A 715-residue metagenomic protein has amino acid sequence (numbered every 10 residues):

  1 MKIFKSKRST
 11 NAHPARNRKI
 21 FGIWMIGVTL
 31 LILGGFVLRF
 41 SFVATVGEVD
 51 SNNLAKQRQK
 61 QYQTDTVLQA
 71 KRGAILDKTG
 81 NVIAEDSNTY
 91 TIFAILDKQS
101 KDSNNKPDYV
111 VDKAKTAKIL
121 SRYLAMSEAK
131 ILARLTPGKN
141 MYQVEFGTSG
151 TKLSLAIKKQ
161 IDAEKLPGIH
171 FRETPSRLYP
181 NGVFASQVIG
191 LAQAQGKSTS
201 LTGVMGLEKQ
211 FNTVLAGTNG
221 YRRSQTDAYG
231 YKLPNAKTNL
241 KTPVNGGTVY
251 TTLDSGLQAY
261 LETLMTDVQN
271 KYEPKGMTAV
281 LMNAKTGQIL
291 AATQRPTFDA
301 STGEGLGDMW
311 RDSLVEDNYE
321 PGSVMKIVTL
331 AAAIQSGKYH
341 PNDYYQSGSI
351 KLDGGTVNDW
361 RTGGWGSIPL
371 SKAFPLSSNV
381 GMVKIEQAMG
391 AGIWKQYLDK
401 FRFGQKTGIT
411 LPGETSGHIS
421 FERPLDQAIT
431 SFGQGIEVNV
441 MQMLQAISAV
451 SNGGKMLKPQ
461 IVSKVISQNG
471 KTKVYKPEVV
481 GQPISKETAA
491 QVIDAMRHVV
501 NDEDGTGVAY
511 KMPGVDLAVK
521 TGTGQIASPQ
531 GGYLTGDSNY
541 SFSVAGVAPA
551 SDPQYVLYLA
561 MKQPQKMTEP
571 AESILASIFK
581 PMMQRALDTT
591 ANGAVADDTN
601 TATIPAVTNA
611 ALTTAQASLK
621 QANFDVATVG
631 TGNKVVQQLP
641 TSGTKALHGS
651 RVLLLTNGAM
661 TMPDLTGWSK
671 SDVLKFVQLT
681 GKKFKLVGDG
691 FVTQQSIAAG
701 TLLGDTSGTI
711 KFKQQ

Functional and structural regions predicted by a protein language model:
M1-S301, G392-K400, E569-R585, F691: Periplasmic/cell-envelope proteins involved in peptidoglycan metabolism and beta-lactam response
L68-K71, K78, S87-T89, L166 (+17 more regions): Extracytoplasmic
A70, P107-A114, T151-L155, L201 (+15 more regions): Soluble non-cytosolic domains of exported or imported proteins
D97, S121-A125, L166, Q193 (+14 more regions): Sec-exported extracytoplasmic/periplasmic mature domains
L132-K139, P274-T286, S347, E414-T415 (+4 more regions): Acidic/histidine-enriched alpha-helical segments
G150-E164, T174-G182, S186-Q187, S467-A576 (+5 more regions): Conserved SxxK-family serine transpeptidase/carboxypeptidase catalytic domain of penicillin-binding proteins
A228-K232, A236, M277, M282-D317 (+2 more regions): Beta-lactam-recognizing serine transpeptidase/beta-lactamase-like catalytic domain environment
G514, S528, L559-Q715: Ligand-recognition elements built from short beta-strands and adjacent flexible loops
